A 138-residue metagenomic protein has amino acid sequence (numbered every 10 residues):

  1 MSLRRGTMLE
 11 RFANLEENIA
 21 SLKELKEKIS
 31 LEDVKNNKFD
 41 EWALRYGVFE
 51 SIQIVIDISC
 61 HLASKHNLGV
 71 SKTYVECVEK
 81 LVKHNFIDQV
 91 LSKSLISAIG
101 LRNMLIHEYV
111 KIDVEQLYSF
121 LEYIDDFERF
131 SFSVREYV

Functional and structural regions predicted by a protein language model:
M1-V138: Solvent-exposed interaction patches of small proteins and small membrane subunits
